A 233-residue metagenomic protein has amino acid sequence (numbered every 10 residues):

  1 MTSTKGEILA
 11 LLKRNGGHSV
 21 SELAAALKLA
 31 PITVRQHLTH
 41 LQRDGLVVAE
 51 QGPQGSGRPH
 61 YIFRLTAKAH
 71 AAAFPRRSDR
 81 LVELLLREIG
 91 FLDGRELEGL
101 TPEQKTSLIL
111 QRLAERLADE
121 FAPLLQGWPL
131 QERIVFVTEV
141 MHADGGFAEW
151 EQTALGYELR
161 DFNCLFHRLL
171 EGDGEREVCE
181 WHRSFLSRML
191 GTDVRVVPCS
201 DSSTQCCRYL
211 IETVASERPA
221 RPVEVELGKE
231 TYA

Functional and structural regions predicted by a protein language model:
M1-A69: Basic, Lys/Arg-rich alpha-helical nucleic-acid-recognition elements, primarily the DNA-binding modules of transcription
S3, R80, E177, W181: Conserved active-site and cofactor/substrate-binding residues in soluble primary-metabolism enzymes
G55, P59-E96: Conserved segment of winged-helix/HTH DNA-binding domains
Y61, Y157, C207: Change "...and in nucleic-acid phosphodiester-cleaving endonucleases..." to "...and in nucleic-acid processing enzymes
K68-F74, L165-L169, A215-R221: Short, charged/polar, Gly/Pro-enriched secondary-structure boundary elements
G90-F91, R95-S203: Mid-protein regulatory/catalytic core that forms ligand/cofactor-binding pockets and protein-protein interaction
T138, R160, T192-A233: Short terminal or interdomain "cap/linker" segment that borders an active site or interface and mediates
